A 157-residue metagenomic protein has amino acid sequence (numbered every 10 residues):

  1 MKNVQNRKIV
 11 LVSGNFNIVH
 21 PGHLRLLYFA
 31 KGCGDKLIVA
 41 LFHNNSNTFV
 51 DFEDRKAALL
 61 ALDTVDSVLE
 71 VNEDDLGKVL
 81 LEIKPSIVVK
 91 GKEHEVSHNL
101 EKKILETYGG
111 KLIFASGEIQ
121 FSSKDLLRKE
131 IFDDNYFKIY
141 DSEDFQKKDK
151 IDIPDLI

Functional and structural regions predicted by a protein language model:
M1-I157: Nucleotidyltransferase catalytic core that binds NTPs
